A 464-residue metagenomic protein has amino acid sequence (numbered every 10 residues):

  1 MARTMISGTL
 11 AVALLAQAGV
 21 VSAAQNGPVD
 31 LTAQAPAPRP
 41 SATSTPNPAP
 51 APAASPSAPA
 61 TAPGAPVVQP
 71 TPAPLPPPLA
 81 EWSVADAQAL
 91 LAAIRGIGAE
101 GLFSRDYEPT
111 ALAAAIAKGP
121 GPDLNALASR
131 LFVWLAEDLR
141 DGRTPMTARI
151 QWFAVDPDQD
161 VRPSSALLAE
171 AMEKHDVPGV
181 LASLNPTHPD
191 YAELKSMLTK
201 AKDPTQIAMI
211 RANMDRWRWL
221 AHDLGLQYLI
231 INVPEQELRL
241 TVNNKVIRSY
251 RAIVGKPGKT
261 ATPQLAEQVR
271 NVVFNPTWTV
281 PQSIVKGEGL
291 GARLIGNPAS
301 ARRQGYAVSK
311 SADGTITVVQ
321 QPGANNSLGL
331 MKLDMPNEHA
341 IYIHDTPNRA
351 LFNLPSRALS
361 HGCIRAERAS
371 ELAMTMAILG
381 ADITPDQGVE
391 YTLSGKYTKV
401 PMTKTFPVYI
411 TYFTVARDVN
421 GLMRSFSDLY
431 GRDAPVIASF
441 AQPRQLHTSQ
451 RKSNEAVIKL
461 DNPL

Functional and structural regions predicted by a protein language model:
M1-N26: Sec-dependent N-terminal signal peptides
A11, G19-V20, P28, P66-V67 (+1 more regions): Detector for intrinsically disordered, low-structure N-terminal pre-sequences
A16, L139, A171-M172: Hydrophobic residues in alpha-helical segments
S22, A85-Q88, A92, A114-A117 (+3 more regions): Polar/charged alpha-helical tracts
N26-P157: Cationic-aromatic interfacial patches
A126, V133, F153-R162, A166-L464: Well-ordered beta-sheet/strand-loop patches within structured domains
